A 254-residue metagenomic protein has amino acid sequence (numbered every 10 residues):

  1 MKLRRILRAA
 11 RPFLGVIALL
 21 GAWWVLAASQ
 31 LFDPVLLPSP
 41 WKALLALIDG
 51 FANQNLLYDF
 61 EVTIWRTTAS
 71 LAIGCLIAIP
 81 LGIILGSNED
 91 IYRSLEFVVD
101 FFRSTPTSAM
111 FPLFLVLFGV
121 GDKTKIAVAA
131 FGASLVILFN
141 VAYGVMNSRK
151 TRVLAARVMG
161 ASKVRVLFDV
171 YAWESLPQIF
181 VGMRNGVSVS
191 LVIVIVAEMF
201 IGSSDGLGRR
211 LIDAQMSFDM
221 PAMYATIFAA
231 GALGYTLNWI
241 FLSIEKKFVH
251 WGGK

Functional and structural regions predicted by a protein language model:
M1-I17, W239-K254: Transmembrane alpha-helical segments of polytopic membrane transport and secretion proteins
L3-R5, S29-A72: Periplasmic/extracellular loop-to-transmembrane helix junction in inner-membrane transport proteins
Q30, A129, G182-A232: Non-cytoplasmic
Y58-R66, V116-I137, F180, A222-T226: Loop-to-helix entry region at the N-terminal start of transmembrane alpha-helices in multi-pass membrane transporters
P80-L115, A129, F139-Y143, S148 (+1 more regions): Cytoplasmic-entry segments and transmembrane alpha-helices of multi-pass inner-membrane transporters
E89, M146, P177, V181-R184 (+1 more regions): C-terminal transmembrane helix and the adjacent membrane-cytosol boundary/short C-terminal tail of inner/organellar
A127, F131, V164-V196, L237: Transmembrane alpha-helices
Y143-I179, L211: Short cytoplasmic-facing helical segments at TM-TM junctions of multi-pass membrane proteins
